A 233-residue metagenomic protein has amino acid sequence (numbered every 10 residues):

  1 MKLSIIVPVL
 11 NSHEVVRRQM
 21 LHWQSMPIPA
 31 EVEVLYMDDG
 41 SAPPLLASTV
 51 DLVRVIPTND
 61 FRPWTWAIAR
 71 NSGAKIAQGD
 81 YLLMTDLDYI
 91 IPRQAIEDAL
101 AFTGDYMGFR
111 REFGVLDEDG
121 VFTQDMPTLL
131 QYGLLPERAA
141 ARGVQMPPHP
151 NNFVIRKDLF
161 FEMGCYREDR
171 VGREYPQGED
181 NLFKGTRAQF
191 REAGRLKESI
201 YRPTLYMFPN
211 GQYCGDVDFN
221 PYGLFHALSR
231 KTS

Functional and structural regions predicted by a protein language model:
S12-S25: Short, well-formed alpha-helical segments that are part of the catalytic scaffolds of diverse glycosyltransferases
Y36-L46, D86-Y89: A conserved acidic beta->alpha catalytic loop
D60-A77: Glycine-rich, basic loop-to-helix element that forms the pyrophosphate-binding segment of sugar-nucleotide handling
L82: Short aromatic/hydrophobic "clamp" motif used to bind/position activated sugar donors
L87-A101: Acidic donor-binding/catalytic loop of UDP-sugar-dependent glycosyltransferases, especially processive GT2
M107-Q124: Short beta-strand-to-loop element that shapes/binds the nucleotide-sugar donor at the catalytic cleft/hinge
L134-I155: A recurrent flexible, glycine/aromatic-enriched loop bordering the glycosyltransferase active site that acts as
D169-S233: C-terminal catalytic/acceptor-binding lobe
